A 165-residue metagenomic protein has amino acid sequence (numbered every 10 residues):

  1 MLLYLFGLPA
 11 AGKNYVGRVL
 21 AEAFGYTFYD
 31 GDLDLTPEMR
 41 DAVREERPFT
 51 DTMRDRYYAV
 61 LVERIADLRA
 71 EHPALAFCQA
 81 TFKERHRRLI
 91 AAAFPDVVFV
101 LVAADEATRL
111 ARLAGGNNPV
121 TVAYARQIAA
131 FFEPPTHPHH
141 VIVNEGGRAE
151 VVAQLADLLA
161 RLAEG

Functional and structural regions predicted by a protein language model:
L5: Hydrophobic anchor at the beta1->P-loop junction of P-loop NTPases
L8: P-loop (Walker A) phosphate-binding loop of NTP-binding proteins
A11: ATP-binding Walker
N14: Walker A/P-loop
R18, E22-L61: Conserved substrate/cofactor phosphate-moiety recognition/catalytic segment in nucleotide-dependent phosphotransferases
T52-F94: Glycine-rich phosphate-binding loop used to anchor ATP phosphates in small-molecule kinases, encompassing both
A93-R112: Conserved phosphate-donor/acceptor-positioning beta-strand/loop module used by diverse small-molecule
G115-G165: Small-molecule kinase domains that catalyze NTP-dependent phosphoryl transfer to phosphate-bearing small molecules
